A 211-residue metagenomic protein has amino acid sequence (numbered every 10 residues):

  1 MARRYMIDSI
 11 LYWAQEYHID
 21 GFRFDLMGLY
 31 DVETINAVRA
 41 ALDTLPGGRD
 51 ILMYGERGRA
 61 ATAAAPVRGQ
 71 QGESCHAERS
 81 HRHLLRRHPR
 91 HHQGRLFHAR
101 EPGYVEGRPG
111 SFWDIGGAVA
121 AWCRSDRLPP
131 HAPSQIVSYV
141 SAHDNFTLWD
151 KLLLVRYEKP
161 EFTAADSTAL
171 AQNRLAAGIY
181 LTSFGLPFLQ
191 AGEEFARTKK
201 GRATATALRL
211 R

Functional and structural regions predicted by a protein language model:
M1-A65: Active-site neighborhood of glycoside hydrolase catalytic domains
R39, R49-T206: Conserved alpha/beta catalytic core and glycan-binding cleft of carbohydrate-active enzymes
L208-R211: Acyl/amide activation-and-transfer machinery of modular secondary-metabolite enzymes
